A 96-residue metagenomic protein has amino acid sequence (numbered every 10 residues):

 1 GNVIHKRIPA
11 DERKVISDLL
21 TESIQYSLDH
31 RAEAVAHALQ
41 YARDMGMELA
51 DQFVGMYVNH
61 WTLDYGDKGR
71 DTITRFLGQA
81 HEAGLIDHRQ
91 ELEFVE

Functional and structural regions predicted by a protein language model:
G1-K6, Q52, Y57-H60, D87-E96: Periplasmic-binding protein-like
I8-Q79: Secondary-structure end/capping motifs
H81, I86-D87: Hydrophobic transmembrane signal anchors and adjacent membrane-proximal interface regions, especially in viral
